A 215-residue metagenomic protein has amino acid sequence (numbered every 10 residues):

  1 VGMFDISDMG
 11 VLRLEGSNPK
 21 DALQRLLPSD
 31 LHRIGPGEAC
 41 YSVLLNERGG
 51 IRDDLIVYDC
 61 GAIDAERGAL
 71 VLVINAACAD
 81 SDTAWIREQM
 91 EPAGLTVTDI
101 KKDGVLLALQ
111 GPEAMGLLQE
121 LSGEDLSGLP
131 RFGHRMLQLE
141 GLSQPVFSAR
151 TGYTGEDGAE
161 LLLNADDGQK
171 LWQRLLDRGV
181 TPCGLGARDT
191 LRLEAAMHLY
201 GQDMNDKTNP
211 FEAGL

Functional and structural regions predicted by a protein language model:
V1-L215: Basic, glycine/lysine-rich polyanion-binding surfaces/domains
